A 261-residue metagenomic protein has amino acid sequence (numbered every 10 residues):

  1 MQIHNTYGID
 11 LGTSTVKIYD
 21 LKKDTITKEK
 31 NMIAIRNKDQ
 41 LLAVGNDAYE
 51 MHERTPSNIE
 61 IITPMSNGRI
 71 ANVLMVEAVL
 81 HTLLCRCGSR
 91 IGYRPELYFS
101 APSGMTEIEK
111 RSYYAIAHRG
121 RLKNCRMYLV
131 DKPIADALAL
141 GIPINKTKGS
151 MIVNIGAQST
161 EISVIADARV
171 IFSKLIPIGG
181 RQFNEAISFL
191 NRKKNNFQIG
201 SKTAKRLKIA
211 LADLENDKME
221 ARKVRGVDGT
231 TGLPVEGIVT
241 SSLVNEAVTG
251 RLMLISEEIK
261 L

Functional and structural regions predicted by a protein language model:
M1-K30, A34-I155, I165-L261: Nucleotide/phosphate-binding catalytic cleft detector across ATP-hydrolyzing and phosphate-transferring enzymes
